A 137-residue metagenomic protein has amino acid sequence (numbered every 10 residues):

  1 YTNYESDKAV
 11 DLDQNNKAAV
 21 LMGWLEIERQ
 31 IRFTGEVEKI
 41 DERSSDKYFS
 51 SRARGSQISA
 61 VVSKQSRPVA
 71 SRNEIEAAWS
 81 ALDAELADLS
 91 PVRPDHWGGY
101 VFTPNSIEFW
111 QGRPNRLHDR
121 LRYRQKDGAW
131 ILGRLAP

Functional and structural regions predicted by a protein language model:
Y1-P137: Binding-site signature for planar aromatic cofactors or substrates
